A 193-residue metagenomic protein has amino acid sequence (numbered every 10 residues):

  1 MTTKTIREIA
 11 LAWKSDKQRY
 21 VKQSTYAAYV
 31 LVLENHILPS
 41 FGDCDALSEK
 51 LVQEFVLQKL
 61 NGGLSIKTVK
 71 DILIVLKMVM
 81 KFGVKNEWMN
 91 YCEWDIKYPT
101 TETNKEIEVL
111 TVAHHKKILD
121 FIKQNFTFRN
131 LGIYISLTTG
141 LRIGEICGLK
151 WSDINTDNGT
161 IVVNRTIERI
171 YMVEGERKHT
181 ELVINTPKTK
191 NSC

Functional and structural regions predicted by a protein language model:
T2-K4, K14-F82, N86-W88, N104: N-terminal core-binding DNA-recognition domain of tyrosine site-specific recombinases/integrases
K4, A46, M89-Y91, T100-D120 (+2 more regions): DNA breakage-rejoining catalytic core of tyrosine-based enzymes
I9-A10, L51-V52, H114, F128-R129: N-terminal alpha-helical segment
I37, V52, L76, K97 (+3 more regions): Conserved hydrophobic/aromatic pocket- or pore-lining residues that grip, position, or stack substrates in active sites
I66, K70, K85, M89-Y91 (+4 more regions): Basic, Lys/Arg- and aromatic-enriched nucleic-acid-binding interface segment
G159-I161: Hydrophobic residues embedded in beta-strands of well-ordered beta-sheets
